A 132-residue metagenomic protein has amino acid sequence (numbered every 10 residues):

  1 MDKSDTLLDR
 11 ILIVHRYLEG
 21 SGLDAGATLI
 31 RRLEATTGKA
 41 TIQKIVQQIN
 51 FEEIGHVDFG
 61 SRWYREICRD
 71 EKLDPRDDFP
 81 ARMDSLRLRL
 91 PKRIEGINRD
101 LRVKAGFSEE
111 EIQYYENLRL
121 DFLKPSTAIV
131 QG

Functional and structural regions predicted by a protein language model:
M1-G132: Non-heme di-metal
